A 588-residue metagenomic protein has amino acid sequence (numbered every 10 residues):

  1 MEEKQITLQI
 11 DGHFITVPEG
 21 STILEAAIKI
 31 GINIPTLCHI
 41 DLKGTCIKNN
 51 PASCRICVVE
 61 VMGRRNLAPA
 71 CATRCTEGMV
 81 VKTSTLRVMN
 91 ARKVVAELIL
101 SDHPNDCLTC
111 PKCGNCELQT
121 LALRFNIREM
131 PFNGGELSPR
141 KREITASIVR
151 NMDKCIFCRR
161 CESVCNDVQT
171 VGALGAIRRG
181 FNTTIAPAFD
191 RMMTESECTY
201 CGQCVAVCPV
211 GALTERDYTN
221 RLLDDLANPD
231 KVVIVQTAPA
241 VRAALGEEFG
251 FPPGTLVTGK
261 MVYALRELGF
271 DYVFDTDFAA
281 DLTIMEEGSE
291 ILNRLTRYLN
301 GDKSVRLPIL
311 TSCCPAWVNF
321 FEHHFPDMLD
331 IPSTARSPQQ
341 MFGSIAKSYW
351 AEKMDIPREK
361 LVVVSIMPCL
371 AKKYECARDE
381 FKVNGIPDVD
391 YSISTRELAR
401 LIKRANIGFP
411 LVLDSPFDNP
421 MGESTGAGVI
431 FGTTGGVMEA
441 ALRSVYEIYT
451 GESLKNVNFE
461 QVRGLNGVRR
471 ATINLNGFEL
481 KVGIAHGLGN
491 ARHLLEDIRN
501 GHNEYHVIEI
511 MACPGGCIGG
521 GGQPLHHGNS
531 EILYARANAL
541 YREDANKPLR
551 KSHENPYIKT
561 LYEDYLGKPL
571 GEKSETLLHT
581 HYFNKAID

Functional and structural regions predicted by a protein language model:
M1-E3: Terminal leader/tail segments of proteins
I6-T7, F14-V80, S84, V88 (+1 more regions): Iron-sulfur-associated redox domains of electron-transfer enzymes in respiratory and anaerobic energy metabolism
D11-H13, N151: Extended, non-catalytic structural segments that build the interaction scaffolds of large macromolecular assemblies
R55-Y200, A206, L213-V232: Fe-S ferredoxin-like electron-transfer domains and their immediately adjacent linker/connector regions across
